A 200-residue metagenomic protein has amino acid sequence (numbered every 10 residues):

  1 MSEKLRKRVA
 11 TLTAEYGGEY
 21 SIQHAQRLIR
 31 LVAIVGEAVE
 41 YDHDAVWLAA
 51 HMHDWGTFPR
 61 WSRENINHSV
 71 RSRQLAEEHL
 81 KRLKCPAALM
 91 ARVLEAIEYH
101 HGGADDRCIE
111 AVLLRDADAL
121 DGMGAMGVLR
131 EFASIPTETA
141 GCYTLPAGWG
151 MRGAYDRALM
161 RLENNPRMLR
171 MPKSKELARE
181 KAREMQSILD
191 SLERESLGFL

Functional and structural regions predicted by a protein language model:
M1-T11, A49: Short alpha-helical hairpin
A10-E15, F58-W61, R167: A short, mixed-charge helix-start or loop-turn motif at secondary-structure junctions
A14-Y41, M52, G102-L200: Divalent metal-dependent phosphate-bond-processing catalytic cores, especially two-metal-ion Mg2+/Mn2+ enzymes that act
G18, S62-I66, L83: Short gly/ser-rich anion-binding loops that grip negatively charged ligand groups
L28, N67-R82: An active-site-proximal "capping" alpha-helix that borders the catalytic cofactor pocket
H43-S62, H68, S72, R92-G102: His-Asp-centered metal-binding catalytic motifs of divalent-metal-dependent phosphohydrolases/nucleases
R82-C85, G103-D105: Short helix-to-loop capping/linker segments positioned immediately adjacent to catalytic or ligand/cofactor-binding
